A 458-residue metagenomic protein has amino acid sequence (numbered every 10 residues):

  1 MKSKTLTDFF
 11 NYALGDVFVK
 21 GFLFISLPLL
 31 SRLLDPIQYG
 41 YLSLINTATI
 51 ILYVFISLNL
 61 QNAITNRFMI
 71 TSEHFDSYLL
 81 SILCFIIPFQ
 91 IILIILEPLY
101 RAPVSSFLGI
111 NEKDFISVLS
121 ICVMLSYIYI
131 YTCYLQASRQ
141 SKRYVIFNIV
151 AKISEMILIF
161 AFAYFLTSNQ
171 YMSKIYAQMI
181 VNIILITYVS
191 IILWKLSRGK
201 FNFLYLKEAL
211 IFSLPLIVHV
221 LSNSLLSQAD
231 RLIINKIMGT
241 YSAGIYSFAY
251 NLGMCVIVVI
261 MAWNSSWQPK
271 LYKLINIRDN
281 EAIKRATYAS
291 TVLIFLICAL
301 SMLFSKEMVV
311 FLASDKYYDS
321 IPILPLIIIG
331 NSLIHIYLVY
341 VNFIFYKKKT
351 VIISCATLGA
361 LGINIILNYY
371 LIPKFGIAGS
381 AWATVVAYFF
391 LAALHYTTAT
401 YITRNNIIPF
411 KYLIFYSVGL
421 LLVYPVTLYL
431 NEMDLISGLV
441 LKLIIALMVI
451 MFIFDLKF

Functional and structural regions predicted by a protein language model:
M1-F22, E73-D76, L80, F203-L216 (+3 more regions): N-terminal membrane topogenesis motif
M1-K2, K142, Q170-A177, T187-S227 (+3 more regions): Interhelical loop/hinge segments that connect adjacent transmembrane helices in multipass membrane
K2, L6, R67-I70, L125-F147 (+3 more regions): Membrane-interface junctions at transmembrane-helix termini in multi-pass inner-membrane proteins
S3-Q61, Q90, I94-Y100, I121-C122 (+3 more regions): Signature of the first transmembrane helix
L23, L27, I56-E73, A249 (+2 more regions): Helix-loop junctions and terminal segments of transmembrane helices in multi-pass membrane transport/translocation
I56, L80-F107, A161-Y164, T187-Y188 (+5 more regions): Alpha-helical transmembrane segments of multi-pass membrane transport and lipid-handling proteins
S106, V181-I183, A360-I363, P409-F458: Transmembrane alpha-helical segments of multi-pass transport proteins
I116, V145-K195, L358-I363, I377-T398 (+1 more regions): Hydrophobic alpha-helical transmembrane segments
